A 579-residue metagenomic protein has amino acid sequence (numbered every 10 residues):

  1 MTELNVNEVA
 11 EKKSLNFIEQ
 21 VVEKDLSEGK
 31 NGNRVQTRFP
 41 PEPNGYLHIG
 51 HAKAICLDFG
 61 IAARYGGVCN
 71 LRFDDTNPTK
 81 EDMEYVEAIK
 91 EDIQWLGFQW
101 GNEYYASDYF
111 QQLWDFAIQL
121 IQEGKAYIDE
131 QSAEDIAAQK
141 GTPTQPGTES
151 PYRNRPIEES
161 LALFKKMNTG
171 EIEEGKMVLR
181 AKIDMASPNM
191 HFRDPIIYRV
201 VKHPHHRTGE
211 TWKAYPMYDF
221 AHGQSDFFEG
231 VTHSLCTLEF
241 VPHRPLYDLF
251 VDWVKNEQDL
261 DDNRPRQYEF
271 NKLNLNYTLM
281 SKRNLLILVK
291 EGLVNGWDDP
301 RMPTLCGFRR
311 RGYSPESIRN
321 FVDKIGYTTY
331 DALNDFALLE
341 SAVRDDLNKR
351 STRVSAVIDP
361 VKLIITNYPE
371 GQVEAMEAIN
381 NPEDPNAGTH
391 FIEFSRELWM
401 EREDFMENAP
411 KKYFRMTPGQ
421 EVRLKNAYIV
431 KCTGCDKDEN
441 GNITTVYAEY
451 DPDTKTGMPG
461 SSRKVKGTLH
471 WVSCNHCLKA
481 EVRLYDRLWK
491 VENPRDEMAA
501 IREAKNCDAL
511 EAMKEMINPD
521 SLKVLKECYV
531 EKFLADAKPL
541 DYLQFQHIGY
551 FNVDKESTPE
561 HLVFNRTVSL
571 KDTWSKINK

Functional and structural regions predicted by a protein language model:
M1-K13, K579: Basic/polar N-terminal segments that are highly enriched at the extreme N-terminus, encompassing both cleavable
K13-K90, H205-T237: N-terminal catalytic cores of NTP/NDP-binding nucleotidyl/phosphoryl-transfer enzymes
G29, D58, I89, L120 (+3 more regions): Residue-level signal for inorganic ion chemistry
P40-P43, R72-K80, N102-Q111, E134 (+5 more regions): Conserved short loop/turn motifs at secondary-structure junctions
L71, D75-N77, M83, Y105 (+5 more regions): Active-site cores that bind ATP or allylic diphosphates and position pyrophosphate for catalysis
Y85-Q111, F116-Q119, G124-Y127: A glycine-rich helix N-cap at a beta->alpha junction
F240, R244, D248-F250, E316-R319 (+2 more regions): Core subunits and conserved enzymes of cellular information-processing and envelope-translocation systems across
D262-A342: Long, charged, mostly alpha-helical binding arms that flank functional sites
